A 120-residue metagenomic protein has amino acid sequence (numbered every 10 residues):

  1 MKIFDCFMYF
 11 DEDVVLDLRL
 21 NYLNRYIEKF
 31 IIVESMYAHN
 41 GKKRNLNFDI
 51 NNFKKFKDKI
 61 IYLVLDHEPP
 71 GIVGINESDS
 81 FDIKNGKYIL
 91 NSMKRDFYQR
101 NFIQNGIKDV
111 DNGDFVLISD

Functional and structural regions predicted by a protein language model:
M1, E28, D111-F115: Short coil/turn segments at beta-strand junctions that form active-site/ligand-binding loops
M1-R25: N-proximal low-complexity "stem/linker" segments adjacent to membrane-targeting elements
I3, L23-A38, K57-I61: Short loop->beta transition adjacent to catalytic acidic/histidine clusters or analogous donor-positioning motifs
D5-D11, V33-E34, I118-D120: Short His-Asn-centered micro-motif
Y37-I118: Active-site-proximal specificity loops/subdomain of glycosyltransferases
